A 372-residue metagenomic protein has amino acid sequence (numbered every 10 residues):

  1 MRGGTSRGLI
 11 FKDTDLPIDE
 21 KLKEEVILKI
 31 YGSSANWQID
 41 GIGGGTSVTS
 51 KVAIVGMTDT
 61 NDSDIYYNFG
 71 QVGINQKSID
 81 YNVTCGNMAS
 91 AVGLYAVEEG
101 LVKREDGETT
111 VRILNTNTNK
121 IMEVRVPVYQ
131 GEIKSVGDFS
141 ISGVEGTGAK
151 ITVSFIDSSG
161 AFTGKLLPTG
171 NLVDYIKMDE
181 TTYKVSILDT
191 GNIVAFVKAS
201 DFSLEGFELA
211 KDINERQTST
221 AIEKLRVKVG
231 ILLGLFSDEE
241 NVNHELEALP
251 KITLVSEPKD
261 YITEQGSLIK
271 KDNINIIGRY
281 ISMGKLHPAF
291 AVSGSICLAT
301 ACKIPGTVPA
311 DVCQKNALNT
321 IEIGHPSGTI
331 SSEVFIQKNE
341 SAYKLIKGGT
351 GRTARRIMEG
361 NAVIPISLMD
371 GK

Functional and structural regions predicted by a protein language model:
M1-K372: A glycine-rich beta-to-alpha transition motif near the start of alpha/beta enzyme domains, typified by
